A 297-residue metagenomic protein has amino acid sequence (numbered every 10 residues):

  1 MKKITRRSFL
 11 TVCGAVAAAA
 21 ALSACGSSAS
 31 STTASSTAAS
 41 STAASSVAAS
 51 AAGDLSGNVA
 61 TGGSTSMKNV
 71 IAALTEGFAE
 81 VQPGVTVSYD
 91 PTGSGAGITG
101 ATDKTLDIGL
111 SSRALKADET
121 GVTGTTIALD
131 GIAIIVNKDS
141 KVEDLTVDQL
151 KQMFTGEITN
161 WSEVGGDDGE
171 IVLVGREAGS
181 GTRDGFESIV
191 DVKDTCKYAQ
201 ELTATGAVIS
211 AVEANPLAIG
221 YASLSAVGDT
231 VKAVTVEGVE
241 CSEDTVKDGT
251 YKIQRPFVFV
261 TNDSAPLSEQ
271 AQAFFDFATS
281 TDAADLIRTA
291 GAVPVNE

Functional and structural regions predicted by a protein language model:
K2-I4, G26-S30, A34-E297: Exported/periplasmic ABC-transporter solute-binding proteins
R6-L10: N-terminal export leaders
G14-A18: Hydrophobic helical h-region of N-terminal Sec-dependent signal peptides in bacterial secretory/periplasmic proteins
